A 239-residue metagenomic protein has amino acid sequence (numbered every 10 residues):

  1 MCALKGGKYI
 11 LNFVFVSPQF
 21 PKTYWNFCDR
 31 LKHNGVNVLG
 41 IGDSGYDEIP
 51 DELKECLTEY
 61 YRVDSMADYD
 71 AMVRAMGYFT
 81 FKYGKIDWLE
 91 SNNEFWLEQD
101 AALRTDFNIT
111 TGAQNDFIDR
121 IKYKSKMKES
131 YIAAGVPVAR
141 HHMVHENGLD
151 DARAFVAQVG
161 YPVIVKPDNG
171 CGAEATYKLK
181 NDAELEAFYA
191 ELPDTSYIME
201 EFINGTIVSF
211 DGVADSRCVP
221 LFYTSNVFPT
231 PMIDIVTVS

Functional and structural regions predicted by a protein language model:
A3-D116, D150-D151: ATP-binding N-terminal substructure of ATP-dependent carboxylate-amine bond-forming enzymes
P21-K22, W96-L97, C171, G205-T206 (+1 more regions): Glycine-rich nucleotide phosphate-binding loop and flanking beta-alpha elements of Rossmann-like dinucleotide-binding
L39, E90, G112, I164 (+2 more regions): Structural detector of well-ordered beta-strand residues that form the stable sheet scaffold of enzyme domains
G45-I49, F117-R120, C171-G172, F228-P231: Short gly/pro/ser/thr-enriched loop/turn and capping motifs at secondary-structure boundaries
E52-K54, P167-D168, I235: Short, flexible turn/loop "capping" segments at secondary-structure junctions
R120-N204, S216-R217: Active-site nucleotide/adenylate-binding loops and adjacent lid/helix of ATP-dependent enzymes
L192-S196, I203-S239: Phosphate-binding core of ATP-grasp and ATP-grasp-like enzymes
